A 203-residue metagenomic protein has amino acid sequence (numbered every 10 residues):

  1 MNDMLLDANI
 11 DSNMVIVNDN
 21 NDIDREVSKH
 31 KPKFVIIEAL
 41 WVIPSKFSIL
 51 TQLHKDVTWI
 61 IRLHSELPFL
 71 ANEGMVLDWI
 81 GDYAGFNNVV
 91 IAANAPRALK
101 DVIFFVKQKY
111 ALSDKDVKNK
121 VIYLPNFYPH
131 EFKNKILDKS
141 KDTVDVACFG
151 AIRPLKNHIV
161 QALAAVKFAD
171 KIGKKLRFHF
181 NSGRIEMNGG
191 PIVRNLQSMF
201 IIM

Functional and structural regions predicted by a protein language model:
M1-L5, A162-A164: Short amphipathic alpha-helix
D11-N21, N181-S182: A short beta-strand-loop structural module common to alpha/beta enzyme folds
I16-N87, R97: Extended catalytic core of nucleotide-activated donor transferases of GT-like folds
P68, P129, A151-L155, A169-I172: Nucleotide-sugar-dependent glycosyltransferase donor-binding/catalytic pocket residues
A84-N119: A short, active-site helix/loop in glycosyltransferases that binds the activated sugar's phosphate group
R97, V117-N134, R184-I185: Short beta-strand->alpha-helix junction loop in the catalytic core of nucleotide-activated group-transfer enzymes
L137-K156, A162-V166, H179: Conserved donor-binding/catalytic core segment of Leloir-type glycosyltransferases
S182-R184, G190-M203: Nucleotide-activated donor-binding/catalytic signature segment of Leloir-type glycosyltransferases, i.e., the conserved
